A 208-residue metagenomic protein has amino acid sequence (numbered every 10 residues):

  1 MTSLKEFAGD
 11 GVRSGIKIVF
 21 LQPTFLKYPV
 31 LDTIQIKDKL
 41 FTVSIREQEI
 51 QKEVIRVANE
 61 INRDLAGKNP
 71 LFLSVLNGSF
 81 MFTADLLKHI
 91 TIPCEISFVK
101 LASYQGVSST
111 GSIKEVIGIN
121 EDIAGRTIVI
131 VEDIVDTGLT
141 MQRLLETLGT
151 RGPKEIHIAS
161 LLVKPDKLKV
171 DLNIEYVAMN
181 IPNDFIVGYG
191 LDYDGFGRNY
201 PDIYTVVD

Functional and structural regions predicted by a protein language model:
M1-D208: PRPP-associated nucleotide enzymes
